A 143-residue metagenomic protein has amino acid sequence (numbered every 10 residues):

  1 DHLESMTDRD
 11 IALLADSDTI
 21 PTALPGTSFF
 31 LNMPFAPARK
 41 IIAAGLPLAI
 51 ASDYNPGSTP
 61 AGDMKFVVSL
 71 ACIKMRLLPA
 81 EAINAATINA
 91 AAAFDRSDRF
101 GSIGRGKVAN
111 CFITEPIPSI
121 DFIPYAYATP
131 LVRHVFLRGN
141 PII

Functional and structural regions predicted by a protein language model:
D1-R99, Y127: Active-site-adjacent C-terminal substructures of enzyme catalytic domains
A49-S52, A91-A92, S97-I123: Structural signature of the urease/amidohydrolase superfamily beta/alpha-barrel
A86-I88, V108-I143: C-terminal cap of metal-dependent C-N hydrolases
